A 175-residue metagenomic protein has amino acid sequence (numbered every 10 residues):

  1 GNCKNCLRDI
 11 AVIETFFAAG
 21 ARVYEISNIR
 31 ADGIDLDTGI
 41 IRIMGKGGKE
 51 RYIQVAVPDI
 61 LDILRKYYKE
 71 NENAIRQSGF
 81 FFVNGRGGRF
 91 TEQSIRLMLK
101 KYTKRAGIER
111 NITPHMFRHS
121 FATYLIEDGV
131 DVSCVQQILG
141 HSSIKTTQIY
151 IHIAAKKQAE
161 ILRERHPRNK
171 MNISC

Functional and structural regions predicted by a protein language model:
G1-C175: Conserved catalytic core of the tyrosine transesterase superfamily
